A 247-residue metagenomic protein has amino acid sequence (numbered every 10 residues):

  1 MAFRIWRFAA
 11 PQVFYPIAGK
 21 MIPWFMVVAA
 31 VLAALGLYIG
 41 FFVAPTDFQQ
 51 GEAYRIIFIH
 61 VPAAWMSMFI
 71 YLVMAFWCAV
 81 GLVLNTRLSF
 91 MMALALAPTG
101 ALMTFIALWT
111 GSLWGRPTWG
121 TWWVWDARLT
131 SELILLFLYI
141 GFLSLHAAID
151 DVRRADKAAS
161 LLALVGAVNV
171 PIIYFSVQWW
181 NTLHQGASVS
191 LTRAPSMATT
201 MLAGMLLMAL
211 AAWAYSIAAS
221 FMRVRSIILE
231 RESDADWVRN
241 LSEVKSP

Functional and structural regions predicted by a protein language model:
M1-P247: Polytopic transmembrane helical bundles with strong interfacial aromatic enrichment
